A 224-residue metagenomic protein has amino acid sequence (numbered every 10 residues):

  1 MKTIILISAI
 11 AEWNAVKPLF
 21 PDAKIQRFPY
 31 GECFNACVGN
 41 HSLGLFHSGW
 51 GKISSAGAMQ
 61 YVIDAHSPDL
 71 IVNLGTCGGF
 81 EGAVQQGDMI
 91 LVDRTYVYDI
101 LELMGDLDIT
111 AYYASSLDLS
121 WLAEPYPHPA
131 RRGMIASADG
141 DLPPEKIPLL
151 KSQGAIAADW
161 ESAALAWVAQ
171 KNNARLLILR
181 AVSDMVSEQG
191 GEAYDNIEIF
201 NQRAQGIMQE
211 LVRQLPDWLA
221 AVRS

Functional and structural regions predicted by a protein language model:
K2, F28-S224: Glycine-rich phosphate- or other oxyanion-binding loops that anchor nucleotides, phosphorylated ligands
K2-F20, C37: Short, conserved "active-site rim" segments that organize catalytic pockets and cofactor/ligand binding
L19, K24-Y30: N-terminal glycine-/serine-/threonine-rich phosphate-binding loop
